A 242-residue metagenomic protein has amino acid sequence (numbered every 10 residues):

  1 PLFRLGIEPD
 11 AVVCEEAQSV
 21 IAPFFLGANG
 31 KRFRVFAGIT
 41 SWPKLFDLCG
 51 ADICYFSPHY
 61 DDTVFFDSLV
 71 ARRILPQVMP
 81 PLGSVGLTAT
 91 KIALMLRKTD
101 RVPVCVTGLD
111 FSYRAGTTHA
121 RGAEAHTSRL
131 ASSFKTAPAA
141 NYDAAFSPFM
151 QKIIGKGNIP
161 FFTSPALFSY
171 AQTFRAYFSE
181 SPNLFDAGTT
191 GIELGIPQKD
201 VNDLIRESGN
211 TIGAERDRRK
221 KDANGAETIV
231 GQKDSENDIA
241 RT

Functional and structural regions predicted by a protein language model:
F3-T242: Metal-ion/cofactor- or nucleotide/acyl-coenzyme-handling active-site neighborhoods
